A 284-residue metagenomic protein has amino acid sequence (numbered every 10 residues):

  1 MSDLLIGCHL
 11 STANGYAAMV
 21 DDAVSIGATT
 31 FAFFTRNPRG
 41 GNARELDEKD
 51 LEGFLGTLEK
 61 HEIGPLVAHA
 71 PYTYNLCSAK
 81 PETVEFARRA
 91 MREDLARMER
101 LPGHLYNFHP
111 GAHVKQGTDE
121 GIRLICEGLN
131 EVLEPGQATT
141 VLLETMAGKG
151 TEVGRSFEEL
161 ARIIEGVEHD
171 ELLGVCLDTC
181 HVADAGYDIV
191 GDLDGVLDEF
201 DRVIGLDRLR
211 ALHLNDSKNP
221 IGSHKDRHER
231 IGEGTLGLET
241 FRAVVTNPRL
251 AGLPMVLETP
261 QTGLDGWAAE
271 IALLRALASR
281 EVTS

Functional and structural regions predicted by a protein language model:
M1-A70, Y74, S78-E93, R280-S284: N-terminal pre-domain/capping segments
H9-A13, R36-P38, P71-T73, G111-H113 (+4 more regions): Active-site beta-loop-alpha junctions enriched in small/polar residues
D21-A28, D47-V67, R92-P102, N130-Q137 (+3 more regions): Acidic (Asp/Glu)-rich catalytic clusters
A23, H69, A87, M98 (+5 more regions): Conserved, mostly hydrophobic/aromatic
T29-F34, L66-A68, G174-T179, L206-K218: Non-cysteine beta-strand/loop elements that form the S-adenosyl-L-methionine
E45, D119, V153-A161, A183-G252 (+1 more regions): Gly/Pro-rich active-site loop or hairpin
L76-G174: Active-site acidic/histidine proton-transfer and metal-coordination neighborhood in alpha/beta enzyme cores
E82-L95, T118-E131, S156-G166, L193-D198 (+2 more regions): Short, electropositive alpha-helical surface patch
